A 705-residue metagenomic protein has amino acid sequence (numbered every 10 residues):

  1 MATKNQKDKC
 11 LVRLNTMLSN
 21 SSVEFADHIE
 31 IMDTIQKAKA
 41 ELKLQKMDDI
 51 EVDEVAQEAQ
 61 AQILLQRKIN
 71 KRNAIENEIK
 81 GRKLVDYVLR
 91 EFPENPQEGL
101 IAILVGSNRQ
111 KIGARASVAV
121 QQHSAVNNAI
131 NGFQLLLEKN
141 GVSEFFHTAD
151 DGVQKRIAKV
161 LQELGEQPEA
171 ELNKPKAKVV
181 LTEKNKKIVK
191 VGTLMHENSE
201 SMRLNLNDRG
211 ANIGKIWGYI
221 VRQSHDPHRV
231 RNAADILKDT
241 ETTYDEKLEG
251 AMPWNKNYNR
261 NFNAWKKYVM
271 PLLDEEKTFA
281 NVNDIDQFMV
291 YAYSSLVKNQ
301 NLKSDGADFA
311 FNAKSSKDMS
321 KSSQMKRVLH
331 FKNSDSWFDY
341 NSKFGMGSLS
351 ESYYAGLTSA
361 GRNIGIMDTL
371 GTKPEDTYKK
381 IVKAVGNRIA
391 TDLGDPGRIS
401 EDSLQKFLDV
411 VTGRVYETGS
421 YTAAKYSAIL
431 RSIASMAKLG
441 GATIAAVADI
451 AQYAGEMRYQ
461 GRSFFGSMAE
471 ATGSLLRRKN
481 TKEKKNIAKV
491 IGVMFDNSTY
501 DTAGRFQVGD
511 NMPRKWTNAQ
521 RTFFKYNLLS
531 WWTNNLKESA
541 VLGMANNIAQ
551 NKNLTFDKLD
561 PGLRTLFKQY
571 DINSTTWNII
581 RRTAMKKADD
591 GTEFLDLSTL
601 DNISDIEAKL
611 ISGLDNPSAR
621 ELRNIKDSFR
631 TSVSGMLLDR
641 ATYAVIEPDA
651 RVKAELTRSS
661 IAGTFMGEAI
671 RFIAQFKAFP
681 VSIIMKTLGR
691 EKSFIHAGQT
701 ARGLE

Functional and structural regions predicted by a protein language model:
A2-S201, N205, A211-L237: Low-complexity, small/polar and acidic-rich linker and loop segments
E144-V179, Q300-L302, N387-A424: Acidic/polar, low-complexity linker and loop regions
A158-L161, G165, G192-H196, E200-N207 (+14 more regions): Short, well-ordered alpha-helical packing segments
E163-G192, P253-N261, W265-V282, K373-I399: Charged, compositionally biased non-catalytic regions
V179-K186, A292-L296, F311-W337, T412-M436: Short linear interaction motifs
V191-H196, H228-G365: Long, charge-dense tracts
N205-R222, D284-F288, S304-N312, T372 (+2 more regions): Short glycine-rich, low-complexity/disordered patches
N333-I444, A448-E705: Hydrophobic, often aromatic-rich secondary-structure segments at membrane interfaces
